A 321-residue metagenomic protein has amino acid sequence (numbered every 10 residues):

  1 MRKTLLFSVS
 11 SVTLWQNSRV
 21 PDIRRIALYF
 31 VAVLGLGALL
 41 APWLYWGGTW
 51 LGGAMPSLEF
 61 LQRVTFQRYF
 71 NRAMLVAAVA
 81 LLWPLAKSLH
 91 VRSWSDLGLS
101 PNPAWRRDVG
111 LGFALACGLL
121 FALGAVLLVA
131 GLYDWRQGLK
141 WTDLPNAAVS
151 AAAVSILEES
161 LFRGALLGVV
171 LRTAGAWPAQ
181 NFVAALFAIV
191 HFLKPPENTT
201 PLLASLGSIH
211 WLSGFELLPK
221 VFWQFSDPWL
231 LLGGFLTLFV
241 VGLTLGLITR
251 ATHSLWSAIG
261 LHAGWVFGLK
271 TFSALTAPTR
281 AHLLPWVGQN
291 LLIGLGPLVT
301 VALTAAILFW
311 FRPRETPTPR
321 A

Functional and structural regions predicted by a protein language model:
M1-W94, G98-P101, W105, C117 (+9 more regions): N-terminal, membrane-interfacial amphipathic/helix-forming hydrophobic leader that caps and precedes the first
L97, E159, A258-I259: Alpha-helix N-cap/helix-start motif at helix boundaries, enriched for small hydrophobics
L99, F113, I156, A165 (+1 more regions): Gly/Ser/Thr-rich helix-start
V109, F113, C117, A148 (+7 more regions): Residue-level signature of the transmembrane alpha-helical core of multi-pass small-molecule transporters
V129-L161, A165-L166: Hydrophobic alpha-helical segments and helix pairs
L144, A148-V149, W177, N181 (+2 more regions): The feature captures the transmembrane alpha-helix scaffold of multi-pass secondary transporters
L157-H210, R250-S254: Membrane-interface helix/loop boundary segments of multi-pass membrane proteins
L217: Catalytic-adjacent loop/helix segments of enzymes that bind and process anionic phosphate/sulfate esters
